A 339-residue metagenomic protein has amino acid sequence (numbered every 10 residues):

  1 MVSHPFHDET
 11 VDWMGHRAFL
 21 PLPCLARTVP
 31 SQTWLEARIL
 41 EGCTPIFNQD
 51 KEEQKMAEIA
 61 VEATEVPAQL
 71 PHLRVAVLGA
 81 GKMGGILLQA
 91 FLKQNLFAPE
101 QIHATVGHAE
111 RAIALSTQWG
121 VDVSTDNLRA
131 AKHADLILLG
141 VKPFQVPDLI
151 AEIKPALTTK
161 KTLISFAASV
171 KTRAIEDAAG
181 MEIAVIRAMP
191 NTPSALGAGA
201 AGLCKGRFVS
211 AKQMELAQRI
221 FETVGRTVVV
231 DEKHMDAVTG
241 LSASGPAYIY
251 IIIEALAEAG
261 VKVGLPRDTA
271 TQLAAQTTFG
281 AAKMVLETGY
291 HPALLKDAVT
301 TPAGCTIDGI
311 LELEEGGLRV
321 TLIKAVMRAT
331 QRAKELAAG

Functional and structural regions predicted by a protein language model:
M1-M56: Intrinsic disorder/low-complexity segments
F47, E52-T125, R129-H133, A198-G199 (+1 more regions): NAD(P)+-binding Rossmann beta1-loop-alpha1 motif at the extreme N-terminus of oxidoreductases
A57-Q69, A275-G339: NAD(P)-dependent Rossmann-like dehydrogenase/reductase catalytic/cofactor-binding core
I59, A174-A184, A200-V238, Y250-E287 (+1 more regions): Internal alpha-helical scaffold of NAD(P)-dependent oxidoreductase catalytic cores
L73, M235-G240, P292-D297: Short pre-catalytic strand/loop immediately N-terminal to key active-site residues, enriched for Gly-Thr
L87, H103, H108-E110, W119 (+2 more regions): Rossmann-like NAD(P)(H) cofactor-binding subdomain of soluble oxidoreductases
I102, A112, A130, P266-L273 (+2 more regions): Small-residue helix-packing motif on alpha-helices
